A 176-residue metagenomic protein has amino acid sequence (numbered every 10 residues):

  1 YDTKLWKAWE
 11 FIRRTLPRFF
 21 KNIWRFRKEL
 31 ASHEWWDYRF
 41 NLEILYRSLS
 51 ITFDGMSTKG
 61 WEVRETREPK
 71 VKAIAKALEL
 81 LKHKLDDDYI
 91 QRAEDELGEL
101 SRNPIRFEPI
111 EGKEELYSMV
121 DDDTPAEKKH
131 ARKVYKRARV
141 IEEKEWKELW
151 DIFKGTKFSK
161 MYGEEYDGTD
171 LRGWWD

Functional and structural regions predicted by a protein language model:
Y1-G173: Long, non-globular targeting/processing and low-complexity regions
